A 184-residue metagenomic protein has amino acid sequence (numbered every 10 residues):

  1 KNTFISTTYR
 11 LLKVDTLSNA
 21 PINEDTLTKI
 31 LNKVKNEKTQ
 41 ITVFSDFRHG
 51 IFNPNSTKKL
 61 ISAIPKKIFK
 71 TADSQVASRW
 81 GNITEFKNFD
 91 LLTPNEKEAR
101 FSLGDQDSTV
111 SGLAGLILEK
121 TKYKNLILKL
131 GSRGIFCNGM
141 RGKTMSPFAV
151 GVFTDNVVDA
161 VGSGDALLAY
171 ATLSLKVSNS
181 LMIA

Functional and structural regions predicted by a protein language model:
K1-F44, K66: Conserved N-terminal subdomain of the carbohydrate kinase-like
N2, T42-S45, N95, D165 (+1 more regions): Conserved structural-core and active-site-/substrate-pathway-adjacent residues in large, well-folded domains of enzymes
F4-I5, N88-K97, V150: Non-cysteine beta-strand/loop elements that form the S-adenosyl-L-methionine
S18, D46, E96, L130: Residues that line or immediately flank small-molecule/substrate-binding pockets and catalytic motifs
T26-I30, E98, L113: Well-ordered alpha-helical segments embedded in enzymatic catalytic cores
K38, N55-T71, Q75-N88, R100 (+1 more regions): Conserved phosphate-binding/catalytic region of the ribokinase-like
F47-F52: Glycine-rich phosphate-binding loops at beta-strand->alpha-helix junctions
